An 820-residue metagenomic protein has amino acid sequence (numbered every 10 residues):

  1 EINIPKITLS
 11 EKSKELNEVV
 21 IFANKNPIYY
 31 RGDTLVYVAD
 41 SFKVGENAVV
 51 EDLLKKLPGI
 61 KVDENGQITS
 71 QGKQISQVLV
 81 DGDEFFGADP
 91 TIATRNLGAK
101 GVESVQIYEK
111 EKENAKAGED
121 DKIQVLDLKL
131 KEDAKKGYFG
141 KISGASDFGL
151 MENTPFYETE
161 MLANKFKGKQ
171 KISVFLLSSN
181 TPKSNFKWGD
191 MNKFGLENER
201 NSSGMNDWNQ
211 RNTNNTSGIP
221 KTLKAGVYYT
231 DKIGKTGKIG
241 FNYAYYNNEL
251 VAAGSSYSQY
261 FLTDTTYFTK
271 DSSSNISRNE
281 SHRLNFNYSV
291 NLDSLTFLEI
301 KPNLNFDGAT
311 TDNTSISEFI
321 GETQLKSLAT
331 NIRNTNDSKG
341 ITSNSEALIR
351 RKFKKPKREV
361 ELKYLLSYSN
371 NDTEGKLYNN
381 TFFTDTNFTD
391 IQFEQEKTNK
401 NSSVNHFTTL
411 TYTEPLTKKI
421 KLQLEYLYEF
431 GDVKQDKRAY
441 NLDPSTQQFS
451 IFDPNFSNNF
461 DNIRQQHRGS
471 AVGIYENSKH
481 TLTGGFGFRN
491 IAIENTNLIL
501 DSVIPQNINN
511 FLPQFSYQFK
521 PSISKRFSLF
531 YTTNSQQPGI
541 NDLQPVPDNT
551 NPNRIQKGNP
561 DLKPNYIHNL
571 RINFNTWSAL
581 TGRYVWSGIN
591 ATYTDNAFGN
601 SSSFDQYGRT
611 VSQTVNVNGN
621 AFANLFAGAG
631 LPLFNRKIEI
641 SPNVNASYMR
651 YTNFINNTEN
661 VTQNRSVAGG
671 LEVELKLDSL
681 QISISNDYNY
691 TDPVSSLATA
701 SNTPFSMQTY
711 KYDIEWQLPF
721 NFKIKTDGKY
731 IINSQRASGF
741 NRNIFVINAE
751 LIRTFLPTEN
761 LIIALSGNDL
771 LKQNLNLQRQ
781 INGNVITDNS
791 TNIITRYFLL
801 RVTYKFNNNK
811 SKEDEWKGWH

Functional and structural regions predicted by a protein language model:
S13, N24-T314, I332-T373, T411-V433 (+11 more regions): Membrane-proximal, glycine/serine-rich, low-complexity loop/turn segments characteristic of large bacterial
A88, F139-S143, D207-T213, T265-S272 (+15 more regions): Extracytoplasmic loops and strand-loop junctions of Gram-negative outer membrane beta-barrel proteins
G118-E119, N185-M191, A252-T269, T311-K326 (+13 more regions): Outer-membrane beta-barrel translocator domains and adjoining extracellular loop/strand segments of Gram-negative
G137-L150, V174-L176, F488-A492, G558 (+4 more regions): Transmembrane beta-strand segments that form the barrel wall of outer-membrane beta-barrel proteins
M151-N153, S217-I219, I276-R278, T335-K339 (+10 more regions): Replace "Gram-negative outer membrane beta-barrel proteins" with "bacterial and organellar outer membrane beta-barrel
S272, I451-N459, K557, K563 (+3 more regions): Outer membrane beta-barrel strand-and-loop segments of large Gram-negative receptors, especially TonB-dependent
F393-T483, I499-S502, Q518-S522, G619-G628 (+1 more regions): Outer-membrane beta-barrel transmembrane domain signature of Gram-negative proteins, especially the mid-to-C-terminal
G670-L677, Q681-D687, N702-H820: Conserved C-terminal beta-signal and adjacent last beta-strands/turns of outer-membrane beta-barrel proteins
